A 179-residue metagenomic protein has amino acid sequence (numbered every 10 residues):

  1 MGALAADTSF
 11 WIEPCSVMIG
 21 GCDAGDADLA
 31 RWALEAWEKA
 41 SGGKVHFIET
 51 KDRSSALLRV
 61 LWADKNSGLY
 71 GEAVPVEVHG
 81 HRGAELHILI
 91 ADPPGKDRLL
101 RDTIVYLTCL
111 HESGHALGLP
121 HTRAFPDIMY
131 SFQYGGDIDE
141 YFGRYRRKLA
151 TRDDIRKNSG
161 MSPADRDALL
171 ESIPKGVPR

Functional and structural regions predicted by a protein language model:
M1-R179: Zinc-dependent metalloendopeptidases
